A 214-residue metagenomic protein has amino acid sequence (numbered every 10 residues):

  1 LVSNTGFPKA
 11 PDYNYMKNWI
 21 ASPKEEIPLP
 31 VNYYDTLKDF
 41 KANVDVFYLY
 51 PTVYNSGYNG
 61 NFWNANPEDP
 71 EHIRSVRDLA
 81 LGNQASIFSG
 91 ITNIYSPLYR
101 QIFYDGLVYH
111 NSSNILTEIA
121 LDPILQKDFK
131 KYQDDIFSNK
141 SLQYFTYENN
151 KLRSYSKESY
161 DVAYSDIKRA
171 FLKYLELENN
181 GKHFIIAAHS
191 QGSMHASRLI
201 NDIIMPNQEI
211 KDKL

Functional and structural regions predicted by a protein language model:
L1, I91-N93, L214: Intrinsic structural disorder
L1-R74: N-terminal low-complexity, Ser/Thr- and acidic-residue-enriched intrinsically disordered segments
N32-D35, G82, L172-K173, I203-I204: A generic local structural motif
K38-A42, F88-G90, N179, E209-K211: Extracellular/periplasmic catalytic domains that process cell-envelope and extracellular macromolecules
Y48-H183: Active-site catalytic motif of lipid deacylating hydrolases and related acyltransferases
R169-N180, D202-L214: Surface cap/lid and interfacial helix-loop subdomains adjacent to catalytic sites that gate substrate access
A188-G192, A196: Gly/Ala-rich beta-loop-alpha elbow adjacent to hydrolase catalytic centers
S197-N201: Short, hydrophobic alpha-helix immediately C-terminal to the catalytic nucleophile
